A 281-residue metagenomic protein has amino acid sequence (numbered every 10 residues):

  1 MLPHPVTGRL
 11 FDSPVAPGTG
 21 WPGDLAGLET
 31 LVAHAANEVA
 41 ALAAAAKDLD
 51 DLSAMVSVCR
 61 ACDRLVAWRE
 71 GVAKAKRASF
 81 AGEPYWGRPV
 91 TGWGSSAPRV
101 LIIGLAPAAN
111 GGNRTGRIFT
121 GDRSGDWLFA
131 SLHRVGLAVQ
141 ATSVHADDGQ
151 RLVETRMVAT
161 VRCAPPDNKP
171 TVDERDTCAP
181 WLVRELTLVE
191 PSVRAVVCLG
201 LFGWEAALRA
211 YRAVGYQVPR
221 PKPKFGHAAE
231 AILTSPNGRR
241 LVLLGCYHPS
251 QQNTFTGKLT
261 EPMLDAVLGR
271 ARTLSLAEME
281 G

Functional and structural regions predicted by a protein language model:
M1-L276: A polyanion-binding, active-site-adjacent surface
M279-G281: Short glycine-rich, low-complexity/disordered patches
